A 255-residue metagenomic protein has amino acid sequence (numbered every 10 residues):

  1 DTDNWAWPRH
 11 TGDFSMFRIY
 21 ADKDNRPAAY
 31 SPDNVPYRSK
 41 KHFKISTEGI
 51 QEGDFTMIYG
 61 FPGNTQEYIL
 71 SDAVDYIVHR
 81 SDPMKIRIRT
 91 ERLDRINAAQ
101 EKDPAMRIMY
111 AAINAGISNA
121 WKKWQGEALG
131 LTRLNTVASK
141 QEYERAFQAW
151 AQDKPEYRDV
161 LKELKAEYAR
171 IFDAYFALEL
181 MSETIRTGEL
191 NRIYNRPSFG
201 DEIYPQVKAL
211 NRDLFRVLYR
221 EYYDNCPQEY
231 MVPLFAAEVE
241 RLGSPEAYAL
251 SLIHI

Functional and structural regions predicted by a protein language model:
D1-K44, E48-M57, P62-R241, P245: Buried, small/hydrophobic-residue-enriched core segments of structured protein domains
I253-I255: Conserved small/polar residues in nucleotide/adenosyl-binding loops
